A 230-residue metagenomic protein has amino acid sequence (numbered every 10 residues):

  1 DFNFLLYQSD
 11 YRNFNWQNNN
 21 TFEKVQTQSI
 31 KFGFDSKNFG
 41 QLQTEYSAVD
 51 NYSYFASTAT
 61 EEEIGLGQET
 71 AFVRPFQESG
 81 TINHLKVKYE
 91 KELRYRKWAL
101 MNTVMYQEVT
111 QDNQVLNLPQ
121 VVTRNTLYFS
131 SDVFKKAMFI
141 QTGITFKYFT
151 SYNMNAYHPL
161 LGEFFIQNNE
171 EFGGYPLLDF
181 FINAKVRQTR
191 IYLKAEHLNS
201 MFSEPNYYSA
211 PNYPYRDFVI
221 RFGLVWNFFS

Functional and structural regions predicted by a protein language model:
D1-S230: Exposed, low-structure sequence patches enriched in small/polar residues
